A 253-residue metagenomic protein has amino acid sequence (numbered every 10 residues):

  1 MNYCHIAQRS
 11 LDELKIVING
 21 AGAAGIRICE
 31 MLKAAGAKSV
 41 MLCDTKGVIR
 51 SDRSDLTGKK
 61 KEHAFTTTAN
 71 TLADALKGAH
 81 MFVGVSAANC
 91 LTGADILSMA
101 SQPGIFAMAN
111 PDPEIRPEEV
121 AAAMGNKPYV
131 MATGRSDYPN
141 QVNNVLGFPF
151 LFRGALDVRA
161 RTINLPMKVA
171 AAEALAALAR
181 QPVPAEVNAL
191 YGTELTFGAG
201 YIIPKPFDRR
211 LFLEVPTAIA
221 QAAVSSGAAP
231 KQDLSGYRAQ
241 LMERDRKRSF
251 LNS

Functional and structural regions predicted by a protein language model:
M1-A87: Glycine-rich phosphate/diphosphate-binding loop of Rossmann-like nucleotide-binding domains
Y3-E13, A109-Q232: Adenosine-phosphate binding glycine-rich loop
G25-E30, A35, I96-L97, R209 (+1 more regions): Short glycine/threonine-rich loop-to-helix capping motif typified by GTGT followed within a few residues by an Asp-Pro
M31-A34, D55-T57, I96-S98, E119-A123 (+1 more regions): Short, glycine/charged-enriched secondary-structure capping and boundary segments
V40, K46-R50, L56-G58, P103-I105 (+3 more regions): Active/binding-pocket-proximal capping segment
I49-A64, K168, A172, E186 (+3 more regions): A cross-family phosphate/adenosyl-ligand binding-site feature
K61-V130, R135-D137: Rossmann-like adenosine-cofactor binding region
D233-S253: Long, charged amphipathic helices and adjacent flexible linkers at domain junctions
